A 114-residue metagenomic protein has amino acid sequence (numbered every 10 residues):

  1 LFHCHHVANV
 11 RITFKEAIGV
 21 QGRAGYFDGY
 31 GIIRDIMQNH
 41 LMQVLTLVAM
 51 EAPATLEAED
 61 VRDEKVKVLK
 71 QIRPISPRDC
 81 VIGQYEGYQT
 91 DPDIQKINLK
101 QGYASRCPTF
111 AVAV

Functional and structural regions predicted by a protein language model:
L1-V114: Secretory/organelle targeting and membrane-embedding segments
